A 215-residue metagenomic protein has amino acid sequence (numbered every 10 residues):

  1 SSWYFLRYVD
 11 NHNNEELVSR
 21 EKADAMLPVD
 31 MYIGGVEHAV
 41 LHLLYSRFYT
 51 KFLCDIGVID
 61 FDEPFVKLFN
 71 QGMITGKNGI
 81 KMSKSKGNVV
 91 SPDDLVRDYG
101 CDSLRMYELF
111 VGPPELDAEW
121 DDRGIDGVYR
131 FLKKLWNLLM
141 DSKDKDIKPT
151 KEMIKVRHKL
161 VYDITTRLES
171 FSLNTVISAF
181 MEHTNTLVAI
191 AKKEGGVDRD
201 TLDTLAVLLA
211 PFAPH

Functional and structural regions predicted by a protein language model:
S1, R7-V9, Q71-M73, L109-V111 (+2 more regions): Structured loops at beta-to-helix junctions and adjacent beta-edge loops in soluble globular domains
S1-G35, L44, K51-I56, D62-K67 (+3 more regions): Cys/His-rich finger/ribbon microdomains and the adjacent scaffold used for macromolecule binding/structural
H12-M26, K51-P64, G76-K77, D98-Y99 (+4 more regions): Secondary-structure transition/capping motifs at alpha-helix termini and the adjoining loop/turn into the next element
L44, D94-H215: Helix-rich, typically C-terminal accessory recognition domains appended to large enzymatic cores
G72-T75, E182-H183: Active/binding-pocket-proximal capping segment
